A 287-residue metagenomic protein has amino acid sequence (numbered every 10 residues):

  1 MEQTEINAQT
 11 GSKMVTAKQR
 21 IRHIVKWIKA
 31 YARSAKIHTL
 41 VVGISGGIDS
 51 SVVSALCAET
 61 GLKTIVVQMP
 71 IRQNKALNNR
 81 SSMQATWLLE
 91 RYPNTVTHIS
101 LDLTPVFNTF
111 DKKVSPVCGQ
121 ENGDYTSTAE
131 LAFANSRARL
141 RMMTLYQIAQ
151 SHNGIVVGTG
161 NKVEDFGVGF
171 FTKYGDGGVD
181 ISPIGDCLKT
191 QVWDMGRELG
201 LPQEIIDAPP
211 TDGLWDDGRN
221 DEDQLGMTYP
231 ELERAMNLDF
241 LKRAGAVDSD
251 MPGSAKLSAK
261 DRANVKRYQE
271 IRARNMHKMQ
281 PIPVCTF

Functional and structural regions predicted by a protein language model:
M1-F170: ATP-dependent adenylation/nucleotidyltransferase module used to activate substrates
M1-I44, I48, V52-L56, G177 (+1 more regions): Peripheral terminal appendages
Q19, A76, L140-M143, C187-Q191 (+2 more regions): Conserved active-site and cofactor/substrate-binding residues in soluble primary-metabolism enzymes
Y31, L88-Y92, H152, M195 (+2 more regions): Change "in soluble alpha/beta enzymes" to "in soluble alpha/beta proteins
L62-T64, Q84-E90, E121-N122, D176-P183 (+1 more regions): Short, structured secondary-structure boundary patches
N79, M83-T86, M143, T190-L199 (+1 more regions): Residues on a specific face of well-ordered alpha-helices
E90-T97, S115-S127, G175-G177, L241-A259: Intrinsically disordered, low-complexity coil segments
T128-F133, I155-T228: Catalytic subdomain that performs nucleotidyl-dependent activation
